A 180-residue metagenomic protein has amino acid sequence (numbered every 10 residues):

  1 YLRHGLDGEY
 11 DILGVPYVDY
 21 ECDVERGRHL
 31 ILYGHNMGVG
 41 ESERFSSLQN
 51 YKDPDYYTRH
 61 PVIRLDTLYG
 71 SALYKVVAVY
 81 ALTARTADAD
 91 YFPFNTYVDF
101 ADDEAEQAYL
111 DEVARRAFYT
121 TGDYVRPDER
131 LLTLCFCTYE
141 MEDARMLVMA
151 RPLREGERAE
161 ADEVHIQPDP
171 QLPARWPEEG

Functional and structural regions predicted by a protein language model:
Y1-G180: Solvent-exposed, non-transmembrane regions of membrane-associated and secreted proteins
